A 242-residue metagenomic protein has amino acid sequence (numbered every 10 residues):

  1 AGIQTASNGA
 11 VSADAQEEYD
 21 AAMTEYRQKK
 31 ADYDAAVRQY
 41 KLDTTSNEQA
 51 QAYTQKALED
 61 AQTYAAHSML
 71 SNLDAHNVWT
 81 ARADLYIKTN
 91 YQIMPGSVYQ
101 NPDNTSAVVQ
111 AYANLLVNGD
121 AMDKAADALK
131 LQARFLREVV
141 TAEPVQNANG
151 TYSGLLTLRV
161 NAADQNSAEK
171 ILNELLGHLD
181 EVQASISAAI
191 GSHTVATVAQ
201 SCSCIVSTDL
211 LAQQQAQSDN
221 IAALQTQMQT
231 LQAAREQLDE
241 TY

Functional and structural regions predicted by a protein language model:
A1-S7: Membrane-interface motif at the C-terminal end of an N-terminal transmembrane signal
S7-S46, Q62, A66, N77-Y242: Soluble oligomerization/assembly scaffold segments of membrane-associated complexes
Q39, E48-A57: Amphipathic heptad-repeat coiled-coil/leucine-zipper-like oligomerization helices
H67-N72: Short, P/G- and charge-enriched loop/turn segments at secondary-structure junctions
